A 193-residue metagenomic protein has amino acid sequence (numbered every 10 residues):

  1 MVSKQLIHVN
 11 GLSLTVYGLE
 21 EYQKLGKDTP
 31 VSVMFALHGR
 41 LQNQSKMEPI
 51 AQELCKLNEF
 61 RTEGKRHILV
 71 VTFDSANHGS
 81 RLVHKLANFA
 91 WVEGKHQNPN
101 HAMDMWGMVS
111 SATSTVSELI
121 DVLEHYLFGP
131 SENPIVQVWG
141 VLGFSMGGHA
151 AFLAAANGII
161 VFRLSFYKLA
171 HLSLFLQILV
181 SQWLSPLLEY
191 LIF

Functional and structural regions predicted by a protein language model:
M1-Q5: Short, hydrophobic/aromatic-rich segments at coil-to-beta transitions
L6-H8, T62, N133: A generic structural signal for short, solvent-exposed coil/turn residues that cap or connect secondary-structure
N10-G11, T15-N88: Short, surface-exposed "cap/lid" segments of acyl-processing enzymes
L12, E21, Q177, I192-F193: Active-site nucleophile elbow and catalytic-triad environment of alpha/beta-hydrolase enzymes
F35-R40, M47, V70-G79, M108-L119 (+2 more regions): Long, contiguous hydrophobic alpha-helical segments, chiefly transmembrane helices and signal peptides
V83-M103, L164, A170-L184: Short, flexible helix-coil linker/hinge segments at the edges of structured domains or between repeats
L86-E132: Alpha/beta-hydrolase active-site loop
S117-I192: Primarily recognizes the serine-hydrolase "nucleophile elbow" in alpha/beta-hydrolase and SGNH/GDSL folds
